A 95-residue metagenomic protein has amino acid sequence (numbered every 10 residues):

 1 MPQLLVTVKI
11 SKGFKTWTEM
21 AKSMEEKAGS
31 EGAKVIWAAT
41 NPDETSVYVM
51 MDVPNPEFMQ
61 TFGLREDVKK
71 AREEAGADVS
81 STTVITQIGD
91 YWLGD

Functional and structural regions predicted by a protein language model:
M1-K69, E74-D95: Short S/T/G/P-rich N-terminal loop/turn motif that feeds into the first structured element of a domain
